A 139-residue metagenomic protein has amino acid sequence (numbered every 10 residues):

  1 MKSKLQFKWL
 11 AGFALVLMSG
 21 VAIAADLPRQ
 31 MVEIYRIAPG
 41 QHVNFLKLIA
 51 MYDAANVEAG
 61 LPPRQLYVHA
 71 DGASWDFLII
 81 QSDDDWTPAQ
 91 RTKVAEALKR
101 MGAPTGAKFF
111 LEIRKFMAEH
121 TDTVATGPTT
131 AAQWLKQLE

Functional and structural regions predicted by a protein language model:
K2-F13: Bacterial N-terminal signal peptides that target proteins for export
M18-A24: Sec/Tat signal peptide C-region and signal peptidase I cleavage site
A24-R29, V57-E58: Short, low-complexity N-terminal intrinsically disordered segments enriched in polar/charged residues
P28-R36, L78-I80: Active-site-flanking beta-strand signature of metal-NTP-handling nucleotidyl enzymes and homologous cyclase-like
R36-K47: Short, surface-exposed ligand-recognition loops at beta-strand->loop->(often short) alpha-helix junctions that present
M51-L66, S82-T130, L135-E139: An amphipathic, aromatic/His-enriched active-site/gating alpha helix that lines ligand/cofactor pockets
Y67-S74: A short beta-turn/loop motif at secondary-structure boundaries
W75-L78, W134: Short, solvent-exposed polar/charged micro-motifs at secondary-structure junctions
